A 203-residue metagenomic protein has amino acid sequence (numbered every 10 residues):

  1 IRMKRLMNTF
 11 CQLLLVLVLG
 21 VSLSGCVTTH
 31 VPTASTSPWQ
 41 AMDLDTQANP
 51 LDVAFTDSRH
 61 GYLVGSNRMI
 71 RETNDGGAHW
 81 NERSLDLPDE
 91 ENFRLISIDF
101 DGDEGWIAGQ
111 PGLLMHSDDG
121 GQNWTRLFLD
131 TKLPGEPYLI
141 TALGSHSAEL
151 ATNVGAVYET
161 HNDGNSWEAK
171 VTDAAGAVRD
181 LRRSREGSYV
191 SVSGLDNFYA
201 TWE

Functional and structural regions predicted by a protein language model:
M3-L14: Bacterial N-terminal signal peptides that target proteins for export
Q12-S22: Bacterial N-terminal signal peptides
C26-E203: Residue-level hotspots at or immediately adjacent to binding/recognition sites across diverse folds
